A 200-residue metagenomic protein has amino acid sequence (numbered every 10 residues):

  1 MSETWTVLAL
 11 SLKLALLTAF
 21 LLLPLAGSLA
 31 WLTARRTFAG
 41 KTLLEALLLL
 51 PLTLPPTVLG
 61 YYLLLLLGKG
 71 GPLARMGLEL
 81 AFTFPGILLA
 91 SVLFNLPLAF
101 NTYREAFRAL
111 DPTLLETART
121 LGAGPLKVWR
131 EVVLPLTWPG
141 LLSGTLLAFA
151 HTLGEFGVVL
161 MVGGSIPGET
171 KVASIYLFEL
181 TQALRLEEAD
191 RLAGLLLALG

Functional and structural regions predicted by a protein language model:
M1, L126-K127: Short, membrane-interfacial amphipathic segments enriched in basic
M1-T6, V162-A198: Interhelical loop and adjacent transmembrane-helix boundary motif in polytopic membrane transport permeases
S2-R108, V132-G157, A189-G200: Membrane-water interface segments at the C-terminal ends of transmembrane alpha-helices in multi-pass inner-membrane
R36-K41, R108-T113, A123-P125, S165-E169 (+1 more regions): Juxtamembrane helix-boundary/capping and inter-helix hinge elements in multi-pass membrane proteins
F100, P125-L126: The DNA-contacting recognition helix of HTH DNA-binding domains and analogous helical DNA-recognition elements
L114, K127, L160: Phosphate-binding Walker
A118: The alpha-helix within a helix-turn-helix
L121-G122, P135: Glycine/proline-centered hinge or cleavage motifs at structural transition points of membrane proteins
